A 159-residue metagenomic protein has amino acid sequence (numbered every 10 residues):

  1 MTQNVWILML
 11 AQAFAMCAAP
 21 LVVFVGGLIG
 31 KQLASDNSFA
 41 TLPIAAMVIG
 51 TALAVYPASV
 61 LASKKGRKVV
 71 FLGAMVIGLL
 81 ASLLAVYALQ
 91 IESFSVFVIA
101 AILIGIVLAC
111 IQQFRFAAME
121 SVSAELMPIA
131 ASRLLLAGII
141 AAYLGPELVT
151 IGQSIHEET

Functional and structural regions predicted by a protein language model:
M1-A52: Helix-loop boundary and gating motifs at the non-cytosolic
Q3, Y87-I99: Helix-loop junctions at membrane interfaces in 12-TM secondary transporters
G50-A54, V107, A137, A141: MFS transmembrane alpha-helix packing/gate-lining sites
A54-R67, Q153: Helix-to-loop junctions at the C-terminal end of transmembrane segments in multipass secondary transporters
V76-I91: C-terminal ends and interior cores of transmembrane alpha-helices in multi-pass membrane transporters/permeases
V98-L136: Cytoplasmic helix-loop-helix junction between adjacent transmembrane helices in 12-TM secondary transporters
I129-V149: Glycine-rich segments within core transmembrane alpha-helices of 12-TM secondary carriers
